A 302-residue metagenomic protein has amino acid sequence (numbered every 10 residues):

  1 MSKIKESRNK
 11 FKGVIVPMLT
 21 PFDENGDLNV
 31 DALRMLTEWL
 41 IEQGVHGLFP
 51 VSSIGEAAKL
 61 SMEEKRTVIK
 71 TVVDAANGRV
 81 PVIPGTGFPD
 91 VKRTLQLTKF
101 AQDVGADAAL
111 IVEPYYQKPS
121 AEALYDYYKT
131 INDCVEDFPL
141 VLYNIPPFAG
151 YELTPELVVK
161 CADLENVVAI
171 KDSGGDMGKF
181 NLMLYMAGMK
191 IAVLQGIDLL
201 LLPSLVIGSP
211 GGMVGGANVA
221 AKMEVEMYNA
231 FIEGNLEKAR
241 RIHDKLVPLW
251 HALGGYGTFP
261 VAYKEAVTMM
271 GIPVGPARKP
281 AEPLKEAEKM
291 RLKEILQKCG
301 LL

Functional and structural regions predicted by a protein language model:
S2-I4, K10-P21, W39, Q43 (+3 more regions): C-terminal alpha-helical cap/extension of soluble enzyme domains
S2-V16, T20-E152: Active-site beta->alpha loop and helix N-cap motifs at the rims of alpha/beta catalytic domains
L33, K65, I69, T94 (+6 more regions): A general structural signal for well-ordered alpha-helical segments in protein cores
E56-A57, Q117-K118, G178, L202 (+2 more regions): Short secondary-structure capping/turn micro-motifs that flank functional sites
T67, T71-A76, F100, V104 (+7 more regions): Alpha-helical structural signal in soluble globular domains
A76, V80, G174, L253-G257: Residues at alpha-helix boundaries and short interhelical turns
D90, I197-D198, K285: Helix N-cap/beta->alpha junction signal
C134-V135, F148-G254: Catalytic alpha/beta core domains of metabolic enzymes, predominantly
